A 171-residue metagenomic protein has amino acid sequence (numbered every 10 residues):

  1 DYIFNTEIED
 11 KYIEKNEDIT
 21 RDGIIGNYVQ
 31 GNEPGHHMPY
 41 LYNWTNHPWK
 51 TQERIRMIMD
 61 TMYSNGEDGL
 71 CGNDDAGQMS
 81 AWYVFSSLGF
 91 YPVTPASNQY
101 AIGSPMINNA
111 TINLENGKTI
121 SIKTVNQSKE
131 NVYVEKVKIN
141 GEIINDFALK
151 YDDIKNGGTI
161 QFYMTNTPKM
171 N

Functional and structural regions predicted by a protein language model:
D1-S121, D152, T159: Active-site core of glycosidic bond-cleaving carbohydrate-active enzymes
F90, N126, G141-I143, N166: A mature extracytoplasmic/lumenal domain signature
E115, I139-E142: Short strand-turn-strand beta-turns centered on an Asx-Gly dipeptide
I120-K129: Short aromatic-glycine motifs in intrinsically disordered, low-complexity regions
V132-K136: Beta-strand-rich binding/interaction modules
I143-K150: Short acidic, Gly/Pro-enriched loop/turn segments at secondary-structure junctions
Y151-N171: C-terminal beta-strand-rich structural cap/linker in extracellular carbohydrate-active enzymes
